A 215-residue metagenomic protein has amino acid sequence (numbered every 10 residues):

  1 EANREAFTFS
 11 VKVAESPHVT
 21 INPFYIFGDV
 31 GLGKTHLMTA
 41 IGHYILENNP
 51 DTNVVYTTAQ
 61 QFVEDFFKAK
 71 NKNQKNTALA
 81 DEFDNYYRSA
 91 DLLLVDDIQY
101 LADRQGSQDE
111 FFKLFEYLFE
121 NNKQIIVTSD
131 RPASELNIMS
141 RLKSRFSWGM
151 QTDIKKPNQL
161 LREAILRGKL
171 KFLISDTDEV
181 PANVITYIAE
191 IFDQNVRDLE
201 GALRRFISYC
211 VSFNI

Functional and structural regions predicted by a protein language model:
E1-F24: Pre-Walker A (pre-P-loop) alpha-helix and adjacent loop at the N terminus of AAA/AAA+ ATPase modules, a conserved
H18-T39: Walker A/P-loop nucleotide-binding motif
L46, D51-L92, Q105: Short glycine-rich substrate-engagement loop in P-loop NTPases that contacts/grips substrate
Y56-T57, L94-D96, Q124-D130: Structural recognition of the conserved hydrophobic beta-strand(s) that form the central parallel beta-sheet of P-loop
A69-K72, A133-W148: Short regulatory helix/loop adjacent to the ATP-binding pocket of P-loop NTPases
A102-T128, N137-R145: Conserved catalytic/switch belt of AAA+ P-loop NTPases
E135-N137, G149-R162: Conserved AAA+ ATPase "SRH/arginine-finger" region at the nucleotide-binding site
R167-K171, N183-E190, R197-S212: C-terminal helical "lid" of AAA+/P-loop NTPase domains
